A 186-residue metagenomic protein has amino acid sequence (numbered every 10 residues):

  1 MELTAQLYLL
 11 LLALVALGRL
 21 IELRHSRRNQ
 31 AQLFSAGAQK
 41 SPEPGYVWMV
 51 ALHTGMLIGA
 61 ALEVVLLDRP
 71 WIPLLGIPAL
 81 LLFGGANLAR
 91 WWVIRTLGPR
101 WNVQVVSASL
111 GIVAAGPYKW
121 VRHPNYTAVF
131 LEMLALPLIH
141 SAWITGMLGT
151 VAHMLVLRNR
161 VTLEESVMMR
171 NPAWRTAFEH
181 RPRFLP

Functional and structural regions predicted by a protein language model:
M1, G45-L74: Long, highly hydrophobic alpha-helical transmembrane signal-anchor segments
M1-L7: Feature marks short, highly hydrophobic, charge-poor N-terminal signal-anchor/signal peptide-like helices that anchor
Y8-A13, L81-G85: Membrane-embedded alpha-helical segments that form the functional core of polytopic membrane enzymes, especially those
L9-A13, K40-M49: Alpha-helical transmembrane segments of integral membrane proteins, especially early/N-terminal helices
L12-S26: N-terminal signal-anchor/start-transfer transmembrane helix
R24-G45, W71-P186: Cytosolic-biased juxtamembrane loops and peripheral soluble domains of multi-pass membrane proteins
